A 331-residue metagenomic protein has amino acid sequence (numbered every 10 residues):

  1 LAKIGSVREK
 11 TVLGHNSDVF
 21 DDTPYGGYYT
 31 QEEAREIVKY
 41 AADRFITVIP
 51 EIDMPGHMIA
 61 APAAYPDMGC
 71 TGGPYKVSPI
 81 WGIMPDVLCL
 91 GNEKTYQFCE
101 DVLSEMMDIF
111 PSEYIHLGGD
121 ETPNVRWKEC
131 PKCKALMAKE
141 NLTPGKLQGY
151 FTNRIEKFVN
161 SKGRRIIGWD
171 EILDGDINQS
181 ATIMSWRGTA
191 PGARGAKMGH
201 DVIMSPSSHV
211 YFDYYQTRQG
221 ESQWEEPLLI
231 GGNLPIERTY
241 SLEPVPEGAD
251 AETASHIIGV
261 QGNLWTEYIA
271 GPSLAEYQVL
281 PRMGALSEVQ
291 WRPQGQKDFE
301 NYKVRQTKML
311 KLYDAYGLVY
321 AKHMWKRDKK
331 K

Functional and structural regions predicted by a protein language model:
L1-D43, M58-Q97, V125-G145: Aromatic- and acidic-residue-enriched carbohydrate-binding clefts of CAZyme catalytic domains
Y28, E32, E93, Q97 (+5 more regions): Soluble non-cytosolic domains of exported or imported proteins
E33-V48, E105-S112, R154-I166, E252-I257: A structural motif corresponding to the C-terminal end of an alpha-helix and its immediate exit/capping segment
R35, K39, Y96-S104, N153 (+3 more regions): Amphipathic, non-transmembrane alpha-helical secondary structure
T47-P50, P55, P66: Short, proline-centered helix/strand-breaking motifs
I52-A60, G118-P123, D170, S208: Short, solvent-exposed turn/loop segments enriched in Gly/Ser/Thr/Pro and often Arg
Q97, S104, D108-G119, P123-R194: Gly/Pro-rich turn-and-neighbor structural signature
R165-E171, D176-A181, W186-K331: Flexible, acidic glycine-rich loops studded with aromatic residues
